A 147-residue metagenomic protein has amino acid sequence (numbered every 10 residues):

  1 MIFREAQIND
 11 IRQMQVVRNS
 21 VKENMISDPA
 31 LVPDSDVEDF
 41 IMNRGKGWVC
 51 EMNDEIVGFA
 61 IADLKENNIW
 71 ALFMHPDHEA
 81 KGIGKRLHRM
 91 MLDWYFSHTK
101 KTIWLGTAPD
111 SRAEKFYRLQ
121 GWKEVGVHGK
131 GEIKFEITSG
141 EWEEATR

Functional and structural regions predicted by a protein language model:
M1-V16: A short beta-loop-alpha structural element at the N-terminal edge of CoA-dependent acyl/N-acetyltransferase catalytic
Q15-M42: Conserved GNAT-fold acetyl-CoA-binding loop/helix
E38-V49, N68: A short helix-loop-beta-strand connector motif used in the catalytic cores of GNAT acetyltransferases and, in some
V49, E55-D63, N68-F73: Conserved beta-strand in the GNAT
L72-A80, T107-A108: A short, internal acetyl-CoA/4′-phosphopantetheine-binding micro-motif in the GNAT/acyltransferase core
A80-D93, L119: Conserved acetyl-CoA-binding loop-helix of GNAT-fold acetyltransferases
K85, P109-V127, G131: Conserved active-site alpha-helix within GNAT-family acetyltransferase domains
Y95-A108: Conserved GNAT acetyl-CoA-binding A-motif
